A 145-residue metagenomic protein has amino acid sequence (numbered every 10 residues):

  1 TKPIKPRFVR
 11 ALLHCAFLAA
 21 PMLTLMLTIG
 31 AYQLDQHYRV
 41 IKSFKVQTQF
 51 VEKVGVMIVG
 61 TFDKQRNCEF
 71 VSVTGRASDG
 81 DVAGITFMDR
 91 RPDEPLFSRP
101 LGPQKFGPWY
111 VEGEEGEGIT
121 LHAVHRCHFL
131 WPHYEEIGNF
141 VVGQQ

Functional and structural regions predicted by a protein language model:
T1-P6: Juxtamembrane low-complexity tails/linkers enriched in Ser/Thr-Pro and polybasic
R7-Q33: Hydrophobic membrane-insertion alpha-helices, especially the h-region of bacterial N-terminal signal peptides
Q33-A83: Short, surface-exposed binding/anchoring microloops in extracellular/periplasmic proteins
D81-R99, G138-V142: Solvent-exposed serine/threonine-rich low-complexity stretches and specific carbohydrate-binding patches
R90-F129: Short, solvent-exposed, Trp/other aromatic-anchored flexible loops in extracytoplasmic proteins
C127-Q145: Short beta-strand elements
